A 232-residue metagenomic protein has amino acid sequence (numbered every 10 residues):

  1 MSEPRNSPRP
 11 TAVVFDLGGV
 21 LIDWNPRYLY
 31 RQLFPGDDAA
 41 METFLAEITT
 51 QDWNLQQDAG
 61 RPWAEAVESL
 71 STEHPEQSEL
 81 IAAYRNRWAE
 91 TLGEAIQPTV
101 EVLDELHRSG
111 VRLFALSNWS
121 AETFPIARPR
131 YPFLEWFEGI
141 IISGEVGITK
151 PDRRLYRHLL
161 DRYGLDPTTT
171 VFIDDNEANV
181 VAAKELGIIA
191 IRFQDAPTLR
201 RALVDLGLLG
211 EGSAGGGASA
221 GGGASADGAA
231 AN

Functional and structural regions predicted by a protein language model:
M1-V13, S120-N232: Asp-based, Mg2+/Mn2+-dependent phosphohydrolase catalytic module
E3-E101, R108, S120-T123: N-terminal helical cap/lid subdomain that shapes the substrate entry/recognition surface in HAD-like hydrolases
D16-G19, G60, L106, A115 (+2 more regions): Generic structural signal for small/hydrophobic residues in well-ordered secondary structure, especially within
Y28-L29, D52, E65, S69 (+5 more regions): Alpha-helical elements of Rossmann-like donor-binding domains used by nucleotide-donor carbohydrate transfer enzymes
W53, V111-R112, L208: Generic structural signal for secondary-structure transition and capping sites
T72, E76, E105-R108, P129 (+2 more regions): Secondary-structure boundary motif
A95, L116, I148: Residue-level marker of regulatory loop/turn positions in helix-turn-helix DNA-binding domains and in histidine
R112-F114, I189: Proline-centered loop/turn at the N-terminus of a beta-strand
